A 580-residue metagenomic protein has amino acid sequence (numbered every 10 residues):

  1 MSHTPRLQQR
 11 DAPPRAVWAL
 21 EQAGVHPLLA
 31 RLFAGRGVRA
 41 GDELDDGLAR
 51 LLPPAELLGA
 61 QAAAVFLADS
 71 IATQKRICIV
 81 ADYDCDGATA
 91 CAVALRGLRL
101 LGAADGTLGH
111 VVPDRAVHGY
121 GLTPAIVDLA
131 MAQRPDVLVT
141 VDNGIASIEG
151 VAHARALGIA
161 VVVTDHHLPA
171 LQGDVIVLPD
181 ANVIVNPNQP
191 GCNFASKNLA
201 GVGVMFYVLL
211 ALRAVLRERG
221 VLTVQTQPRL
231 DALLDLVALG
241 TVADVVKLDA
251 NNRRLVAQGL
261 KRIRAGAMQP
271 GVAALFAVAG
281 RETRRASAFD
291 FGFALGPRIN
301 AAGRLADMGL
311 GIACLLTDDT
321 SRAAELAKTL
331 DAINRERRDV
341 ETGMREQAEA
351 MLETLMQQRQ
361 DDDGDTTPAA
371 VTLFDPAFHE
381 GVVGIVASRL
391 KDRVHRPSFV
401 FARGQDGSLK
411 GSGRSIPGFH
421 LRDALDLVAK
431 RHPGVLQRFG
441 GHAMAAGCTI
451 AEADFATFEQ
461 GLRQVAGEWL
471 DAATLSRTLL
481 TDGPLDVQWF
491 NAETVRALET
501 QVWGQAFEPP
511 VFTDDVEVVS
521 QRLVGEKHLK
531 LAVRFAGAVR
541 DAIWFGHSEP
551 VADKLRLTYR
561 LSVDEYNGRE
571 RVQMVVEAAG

Functional and structural regions predicted by a protein language model:
S2, R10-D136, L157, D180 (+3 more regions): Hydrophobic helix-and-loop "lid/oligomerization" segment in the mid-to-C-terminal part of catalytic domains
D82-Y83, P113-A116, N143-G144, H166-V175 (+4 more regions): Short, ordered loop/turn segments at secondary-structure junctions
D128-V202, F206-T223: Active-site cavity-forming subdomains of large catalytic enzyme subunits
G440, L498, E517, A552-E565: OB-fold and OB-like beta-barrel modules that bind single-stranded nucleic acids
D454-E459, K554-G580: OB-fold single-stranded nucleic acid-binding module
L479-R540: Accessory interdomain/linker segments of ATP-dependent helicases and helicase-like nucleic-acid enzymes that mediate
Q521-G525, F545-E549, S562-Q573: Single-stranded nucleic-acid-binding OB-fold domains
A536-P550: Beta-strand/loop nucleic-acid-binding surfaces
